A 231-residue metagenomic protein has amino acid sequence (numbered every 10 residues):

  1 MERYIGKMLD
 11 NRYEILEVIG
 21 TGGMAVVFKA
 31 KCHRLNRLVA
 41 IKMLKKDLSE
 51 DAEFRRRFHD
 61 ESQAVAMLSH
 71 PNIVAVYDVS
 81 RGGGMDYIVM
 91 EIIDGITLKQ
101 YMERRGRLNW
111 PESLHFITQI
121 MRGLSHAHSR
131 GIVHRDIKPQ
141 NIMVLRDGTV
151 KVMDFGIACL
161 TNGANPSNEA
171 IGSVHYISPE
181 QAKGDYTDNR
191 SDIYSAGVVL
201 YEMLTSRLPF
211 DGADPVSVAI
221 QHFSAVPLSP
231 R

Functional and structural regions predicted by a protein language model:
L16-G22, V27: Protein kinase glycine-rich loop
K45-M67: AlphaC helix of the eukaryotic protein kinase fold
V79: Activation-segment/catalytic-loop signature of the eukaryotic protein kinase fold
G83-T97, Y101: Conserved short submotifs of the Hanks-type protein kinase catalytic core that shape the nucleotide-binding pocket
F116-I117: Activation segment signature within eukaryotic-like protein kinase domains
M121-I132: Protein kinase catalytic-loop region centered on the HRD/HxD motif
H175-R231: C-terminal lobe helix-coil module of Hanks-type protein kinase domains
